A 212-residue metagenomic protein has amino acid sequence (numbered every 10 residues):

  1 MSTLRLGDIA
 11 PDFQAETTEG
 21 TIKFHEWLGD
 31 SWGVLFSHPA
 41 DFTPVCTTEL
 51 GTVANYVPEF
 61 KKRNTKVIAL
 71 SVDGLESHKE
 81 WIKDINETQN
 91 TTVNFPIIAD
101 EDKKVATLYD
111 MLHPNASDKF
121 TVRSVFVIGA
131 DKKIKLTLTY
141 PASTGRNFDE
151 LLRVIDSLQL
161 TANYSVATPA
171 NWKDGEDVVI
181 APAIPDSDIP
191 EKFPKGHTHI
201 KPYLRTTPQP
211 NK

Functional and structural regions predicted by a protein language model:
M1-K212: Chalcogenol-based redox active-site neighborhoods
